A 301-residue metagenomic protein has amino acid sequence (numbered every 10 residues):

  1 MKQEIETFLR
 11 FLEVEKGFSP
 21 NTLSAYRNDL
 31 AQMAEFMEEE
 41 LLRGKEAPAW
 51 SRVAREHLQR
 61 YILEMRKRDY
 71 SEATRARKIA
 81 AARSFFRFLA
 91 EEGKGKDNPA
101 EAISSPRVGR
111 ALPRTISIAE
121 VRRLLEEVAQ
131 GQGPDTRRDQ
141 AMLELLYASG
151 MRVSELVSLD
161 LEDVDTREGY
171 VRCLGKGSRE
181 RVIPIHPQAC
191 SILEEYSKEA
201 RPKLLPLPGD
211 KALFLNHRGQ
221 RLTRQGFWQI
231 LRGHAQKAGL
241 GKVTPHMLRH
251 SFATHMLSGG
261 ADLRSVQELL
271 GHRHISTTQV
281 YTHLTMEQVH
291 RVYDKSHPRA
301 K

Functional and structural regions predicted by a protein language model:
M1-K301: Conserved catalytic core of the tyrosine transesterase superfamily
